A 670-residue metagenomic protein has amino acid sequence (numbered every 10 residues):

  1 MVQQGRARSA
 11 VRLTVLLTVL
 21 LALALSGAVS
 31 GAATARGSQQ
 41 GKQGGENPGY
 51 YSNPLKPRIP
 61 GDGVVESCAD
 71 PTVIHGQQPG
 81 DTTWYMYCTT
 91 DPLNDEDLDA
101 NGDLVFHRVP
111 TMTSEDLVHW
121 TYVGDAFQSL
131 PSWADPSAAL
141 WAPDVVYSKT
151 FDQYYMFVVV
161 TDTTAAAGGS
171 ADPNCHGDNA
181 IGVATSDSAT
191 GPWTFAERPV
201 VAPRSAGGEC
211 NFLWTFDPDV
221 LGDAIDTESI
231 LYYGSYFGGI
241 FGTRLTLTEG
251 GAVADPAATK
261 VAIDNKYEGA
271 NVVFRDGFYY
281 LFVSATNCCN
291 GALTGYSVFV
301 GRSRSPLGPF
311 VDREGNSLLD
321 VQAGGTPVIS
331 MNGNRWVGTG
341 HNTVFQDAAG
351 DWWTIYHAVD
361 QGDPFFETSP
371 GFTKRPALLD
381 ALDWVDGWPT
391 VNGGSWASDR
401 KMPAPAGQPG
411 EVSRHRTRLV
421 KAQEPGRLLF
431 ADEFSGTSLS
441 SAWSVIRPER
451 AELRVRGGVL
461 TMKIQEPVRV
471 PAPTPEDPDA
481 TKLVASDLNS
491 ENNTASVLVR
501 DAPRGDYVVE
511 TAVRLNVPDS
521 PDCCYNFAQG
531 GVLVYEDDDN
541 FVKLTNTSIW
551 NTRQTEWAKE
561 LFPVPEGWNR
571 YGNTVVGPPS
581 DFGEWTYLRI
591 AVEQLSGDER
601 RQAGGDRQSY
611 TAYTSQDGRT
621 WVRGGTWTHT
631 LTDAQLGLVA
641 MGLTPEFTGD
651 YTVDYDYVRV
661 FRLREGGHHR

Functional and structural regions predicted by a protein language model:
V2-A35: Secretory targeting and sorting signals
A33-Y85, T89-D97, R414-L428, E433: N-terminal module-boundary/linker segments of secreted carbohydrate-active enzymes
G41-G45, P389, S395-R670: Extracellular glycan-recognition regions
G44-G63, L117-S132, A184-N211, T243-K266 (+4 more regions): Blade-edge beta-strand/turn elements of extracellular beta-propeller and related beta-sheet repeat scaffolds
A69-T72, A139-D144, F216-D219, E268-N271 (+2 more regions): Beta-propeller and closely related beta-sheet repeat lectin domains
L104, R108-T111, E115-L117, T121-Q153 (+1 more regions): Blade-loop segments of beta-propeller domains
T161-D223: Asp-box/WD-like beta-propeller blade repeats and closely related beta-sheet repeat scaffolds
G295-V385, D581-F582, R589-V653: Aromatic sugar-binding interfaces of carbohydrate-active proteins
